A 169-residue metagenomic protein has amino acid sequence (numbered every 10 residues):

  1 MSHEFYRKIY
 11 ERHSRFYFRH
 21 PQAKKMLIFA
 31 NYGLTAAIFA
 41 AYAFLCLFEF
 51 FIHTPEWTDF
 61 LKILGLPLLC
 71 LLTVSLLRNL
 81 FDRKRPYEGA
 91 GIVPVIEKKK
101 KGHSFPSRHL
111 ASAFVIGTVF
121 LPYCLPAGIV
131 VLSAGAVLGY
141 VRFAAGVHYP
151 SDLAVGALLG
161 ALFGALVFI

Functional and structural regions predicted by a protein language model:
M1-A40, T58-L61, V74-K101: N-terminal transmembrane-helix/juxtamembrane module of multi-pass inner/ER membrane proteins
K25, E56, F60, L64 (+1 more regions): Hydrophobic, aromatic-rich alpha-helical transmembrane segments and their membrane-interface anchor motifs
N31-C46, I129-S133: Hydrophobic alpha-helical transmembrane segments
L45-T73: Interfacial segments of alpha-helical transmembrane regions
L47-T54, D82-Y87, V147-S151: Transmembrane helix-loop junctions in multipass membrane proteins, especially transporters and channels
L66-R78, G135-R142: Alpha-helical transmembrane segments of multi-pass membrane proteins
L69, T73, L77, F81 (+2 more regions): Alpha-helical membrane-inserting segments
G91-I169: Membrane-embedded catalytic cores of phosphoryl/pyrophosphoryl-handling enzymes
